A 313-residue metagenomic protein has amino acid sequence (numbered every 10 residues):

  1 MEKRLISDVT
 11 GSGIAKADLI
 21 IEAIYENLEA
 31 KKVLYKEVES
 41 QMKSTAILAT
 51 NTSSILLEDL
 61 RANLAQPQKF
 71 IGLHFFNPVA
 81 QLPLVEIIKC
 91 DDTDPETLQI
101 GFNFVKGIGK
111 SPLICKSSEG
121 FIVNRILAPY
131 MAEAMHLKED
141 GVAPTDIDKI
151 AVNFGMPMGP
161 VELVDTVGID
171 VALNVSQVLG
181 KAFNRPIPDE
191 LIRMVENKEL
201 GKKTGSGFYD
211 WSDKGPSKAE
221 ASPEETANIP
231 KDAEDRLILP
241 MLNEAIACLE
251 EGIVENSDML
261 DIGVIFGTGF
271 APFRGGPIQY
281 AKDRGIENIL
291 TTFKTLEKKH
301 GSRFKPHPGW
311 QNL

Functional and structural regions predicted by a protein language model:
M1-L313: N-terminal glycine-rich phosphate-binding loop for ADP-containing cofactors
